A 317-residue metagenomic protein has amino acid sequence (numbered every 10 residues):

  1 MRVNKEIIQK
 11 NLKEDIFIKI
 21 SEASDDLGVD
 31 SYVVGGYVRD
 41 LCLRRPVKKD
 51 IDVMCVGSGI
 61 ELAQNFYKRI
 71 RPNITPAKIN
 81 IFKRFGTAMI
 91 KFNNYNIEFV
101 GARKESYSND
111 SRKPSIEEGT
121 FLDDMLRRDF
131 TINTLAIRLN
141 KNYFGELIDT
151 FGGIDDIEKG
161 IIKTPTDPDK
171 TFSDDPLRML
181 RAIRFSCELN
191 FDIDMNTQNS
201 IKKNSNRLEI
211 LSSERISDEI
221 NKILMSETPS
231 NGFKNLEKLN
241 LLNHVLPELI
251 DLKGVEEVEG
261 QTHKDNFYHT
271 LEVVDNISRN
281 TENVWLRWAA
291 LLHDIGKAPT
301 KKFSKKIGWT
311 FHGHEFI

Functional and structural regions predicted by a protein language model:
M1-I317: Catalytic cores of the polymerase beta-like nucleotidyltransferase superfamily and closely associated nucleotide
